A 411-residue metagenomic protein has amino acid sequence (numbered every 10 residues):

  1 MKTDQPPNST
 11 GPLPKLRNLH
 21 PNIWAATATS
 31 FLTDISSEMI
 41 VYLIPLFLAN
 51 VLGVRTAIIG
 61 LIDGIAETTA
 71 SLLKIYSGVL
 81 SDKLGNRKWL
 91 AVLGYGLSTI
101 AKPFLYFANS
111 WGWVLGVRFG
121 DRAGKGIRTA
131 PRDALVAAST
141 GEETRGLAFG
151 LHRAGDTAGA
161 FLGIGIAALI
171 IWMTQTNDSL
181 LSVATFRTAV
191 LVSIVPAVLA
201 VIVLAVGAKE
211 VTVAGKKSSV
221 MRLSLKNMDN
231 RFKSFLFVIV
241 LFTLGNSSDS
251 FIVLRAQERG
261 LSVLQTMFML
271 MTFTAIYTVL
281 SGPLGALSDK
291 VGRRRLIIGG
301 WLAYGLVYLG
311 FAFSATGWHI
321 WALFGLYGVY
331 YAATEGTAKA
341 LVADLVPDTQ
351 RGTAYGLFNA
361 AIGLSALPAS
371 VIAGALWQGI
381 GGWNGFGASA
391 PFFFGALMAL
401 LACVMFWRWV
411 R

Functional and structural regions predicted by a protein language model:
K2-H20, K209-I239: Juxtamembrane intracellular "pre-TM" segments in multi-pass secondary transporters
P12-S71, F232-M269: Helix-loop boundary and gating motifs at the non-cytosolic
L46-V51, L162-A184, P368-G387: Transmembrane alpha-helix termini and helix-breaking/packing motifs in multi-pass membrane transporters
L61-V79, M271-L284: Central cavity-lining transmembrane alpha-helices of secondary-active solute carriers, predominantly the Major
W89-F104, I194, R295-G310: Structural signature of the two symmetry-related core transmembrane helices
V117-A158, L341: Cytoplasmic helix-loop-helix junction between adjacent transmembrane helices in 12-TM secondary transporters
G150-A168, N359-A369: Glycine-rich segments within core transmembrane alpha-helices of 12-TM secondary carriers
W172, I194-G215, A402-V410: C-terminal membrane-cytosol helix-exit motif in multi-pass small-molecule transporters
